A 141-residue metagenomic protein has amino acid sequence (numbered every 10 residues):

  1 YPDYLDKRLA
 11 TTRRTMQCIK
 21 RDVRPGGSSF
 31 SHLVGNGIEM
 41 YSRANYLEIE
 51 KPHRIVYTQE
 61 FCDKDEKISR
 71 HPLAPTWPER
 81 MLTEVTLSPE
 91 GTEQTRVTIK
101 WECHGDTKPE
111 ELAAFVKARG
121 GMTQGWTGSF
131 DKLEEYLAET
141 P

Functional and structural regions predicted by a protein language model:
Y1-M16, K132: Hydrophobic ligand-binding cavity/cleft-lining segments
Y4, G27-S28, P52-R54, E84 (+1 more regions): Structural motif
R8-L9, Q59-F61, F130, L137: Short, flexible helix/strand-to-coil boundary loops that buttress conserved ligand/catalytic motifs in alpha/beta
R13-R14, E39, P78-R80: Short solvent-exposed loop/turn micro-motifs enriched in small/polar/acidic residues
M16-R70: Glycine-rich portal/gate segments that line the openings of hydrophobic small-molecule binding cavities
C18, E134-P141: Short, highly charged C-terminal tails/helix-capping segments
K67-Q124: Beta-strand/loop substructures that line and gate deep hydrophobic ligand-binding cavities in soluble
